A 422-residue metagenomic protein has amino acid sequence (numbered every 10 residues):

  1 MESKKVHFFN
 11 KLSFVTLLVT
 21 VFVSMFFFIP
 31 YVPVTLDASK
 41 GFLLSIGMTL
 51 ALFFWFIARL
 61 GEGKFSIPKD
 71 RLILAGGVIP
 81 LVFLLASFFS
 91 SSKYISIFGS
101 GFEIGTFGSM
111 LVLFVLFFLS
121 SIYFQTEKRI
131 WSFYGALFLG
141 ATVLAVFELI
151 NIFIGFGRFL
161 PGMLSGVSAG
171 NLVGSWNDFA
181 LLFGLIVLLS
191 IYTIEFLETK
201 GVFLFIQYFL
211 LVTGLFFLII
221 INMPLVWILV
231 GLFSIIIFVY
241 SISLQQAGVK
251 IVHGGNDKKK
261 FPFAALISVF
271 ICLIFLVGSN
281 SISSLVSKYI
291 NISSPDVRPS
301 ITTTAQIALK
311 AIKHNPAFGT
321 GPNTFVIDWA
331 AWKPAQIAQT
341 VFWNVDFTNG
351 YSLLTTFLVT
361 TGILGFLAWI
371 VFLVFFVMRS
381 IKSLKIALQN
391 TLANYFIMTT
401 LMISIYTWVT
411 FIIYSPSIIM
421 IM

Functional and structural regions predicted by a protein language model:
M1-G108, V115-L116, S121-L139, L160 (+5 more regions): Transmembrane signal-anchor hairpin modules in multi-pass inner-membrane enzymes, especially those that act on
I29-D37, G41-L50, A75, D178-L181 (+2 more regions): Membrane-embedded alpha-helical segments of integral membrane proteins
A38-L43, F102-M110, S168-I186, L225-V226 (+3 more regions): Membrane-interface micro-motifs in multi-pass membrane enzymes
P80-F89, R129-P161, V173-G174, D178 (+1 more regions): Hydrophobic alpha-helical transmembrane segments
F138-T142, L197-F216, L392-S404: Short hydrophobic alpha-helices at membrane interfaces in multi-pass membrane enzymes
F156-G170, K288-P299, Q306, K310 (+2 more regions): Interfacial juxtamembrane loops and adjacent helix segments that form the catalytic/substrate-binding surfaces
V167-A169, V230-S234, Y240, Q245-F261 (+1 more regions): Flexible juxtamembrane loops connecting transmembrane helices in multi-pass membrane enzymes that build or modify
I363-Y395: Hydrophobic transmembrane alpha-helices and their immediate junctions
